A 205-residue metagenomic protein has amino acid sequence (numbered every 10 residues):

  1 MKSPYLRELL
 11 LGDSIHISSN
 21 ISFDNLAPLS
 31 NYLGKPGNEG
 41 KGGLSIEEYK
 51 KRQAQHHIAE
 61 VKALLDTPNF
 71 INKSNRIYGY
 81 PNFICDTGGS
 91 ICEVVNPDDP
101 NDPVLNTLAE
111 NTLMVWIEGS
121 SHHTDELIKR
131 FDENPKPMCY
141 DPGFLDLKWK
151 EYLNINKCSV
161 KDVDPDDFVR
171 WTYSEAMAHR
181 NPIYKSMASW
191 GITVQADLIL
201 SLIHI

Functional and structural regions predicted by a protein language model:
K2-P97: ATP-dependent small-molecule kinase phosphotransfer cores that center on conserved nucleotide phosphate-binding segments
N72-R76, N106, A188: N-terminal cationic-hydrophobic initiation segments that often serve targeting/anchoring roles
Y80, A109-T112, A188: Short, well-ordered alpha-helix to beta-strand connector turns
F83-D86, M114-E118, Q195-D197: A structural signal for short, well-ordered beta-strand segments and their strand-loop junctions that often border
P97-P103: Charged helix-capping and loop-helix junction motifs
N106-W149: Conserved phosphate-donor/acceptor-positioning beta-strand/loop module used by diverse small-molecule
E133-L200: Small-molecule kinase domains that catalyze NTP-dependent phosphoryl transfer to phosphate-bearing small molecules
I203-I205: Conserved small/polar residues in nucleotide/adenosyl-binding loops
